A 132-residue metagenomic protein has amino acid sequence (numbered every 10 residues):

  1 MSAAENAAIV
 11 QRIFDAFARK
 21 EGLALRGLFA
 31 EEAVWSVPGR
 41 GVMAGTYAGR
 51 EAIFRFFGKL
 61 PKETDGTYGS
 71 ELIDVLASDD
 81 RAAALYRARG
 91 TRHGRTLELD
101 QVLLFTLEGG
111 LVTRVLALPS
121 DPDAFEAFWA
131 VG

Functional and structural regions predicted by a protein language model:
M1-E31, A130-G132: Short, low-complexity N-terminal intrinsically disordered segments enriched in polar/charged residues
L23, A30-S78: A solvent-exposed, acidic/Ser-Thr-rich amphipathic alpha-helical stretch
T46, G94-L97, D123-W129: A short, polar/proline- and glycine-enriched secondary-structure boundary/capping micro-motif
F54-F57, A84-A88: Short Pro/Gly-enriched beta-strand edge/turn motifs at strand-loop
S70-L76, A88-R89, D100-F105, L116: Hydrophobic/aromatic beta-strand elements that line small-molecule binding cavities or substrate pockets in beta-rich
D79-R81, G109: Residue-level signal for tight coil/turn positions that link beta-strands
L104-E126: Short beta-strand edge/turn micro-motifs at domain boundaries
